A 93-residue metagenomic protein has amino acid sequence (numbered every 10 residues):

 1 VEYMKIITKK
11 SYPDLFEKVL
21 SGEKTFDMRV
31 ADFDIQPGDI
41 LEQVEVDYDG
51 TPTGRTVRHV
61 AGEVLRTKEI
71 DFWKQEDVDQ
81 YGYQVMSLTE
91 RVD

Functional and structural regions predicted by a protein language model:
E2-A31: Compositionally biased, charged N-terminal/linker segments
K5-T8, R58, G82-V85: A residue-level signal for beta-strand positions that form part of recognition/binding surfaces within mature
D32, V46-R55: Short, charged beta-turn/beta-strand-edge "cap" motif at the junction between a beta-strand and an adjacent loop
I35-Q36: Short, well-ordered loop/turn sites that connect or cap secondary structure elements
T51-L65: Short beta-strand-centered aromatic/proline hotspots
V64-D93: Glycine- and charge-enriched low-complexity intrinsically disordered segments
